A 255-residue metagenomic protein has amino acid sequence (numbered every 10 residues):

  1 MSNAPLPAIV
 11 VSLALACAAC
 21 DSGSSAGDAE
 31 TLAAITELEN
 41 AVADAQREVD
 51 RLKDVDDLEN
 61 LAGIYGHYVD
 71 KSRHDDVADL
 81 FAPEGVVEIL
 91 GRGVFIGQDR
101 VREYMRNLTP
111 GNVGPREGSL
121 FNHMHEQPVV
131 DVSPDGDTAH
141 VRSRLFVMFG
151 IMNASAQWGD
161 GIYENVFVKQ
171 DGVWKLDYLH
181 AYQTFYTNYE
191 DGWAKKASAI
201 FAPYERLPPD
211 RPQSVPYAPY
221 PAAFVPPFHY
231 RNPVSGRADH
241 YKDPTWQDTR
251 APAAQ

Functional and structural regions predicted by a protein language model:
M1-I9: Bacterial N-terminal signal peptides that target proteins for export
A16-A19: C-terminal motif of bacterial Sec signal peptides marking the signal peptidase cleavage site
A26-H67, K71, D79: Short, low-complexity N-terminal intrinsically disordered segments enriched in polar/charged residues
H74-L145: A solvent-exposed, acidic/Ser-Thr-rich amphipathic alpha-helical stretch
H123-H125, Q157-Y163: Short, surface-exposed coil-to-beta transition loops
T138-R142, D160-K195: Short beta-strand edge/turn micro-motifs at domain boundaries
M148-Q157, Y186: Short, cysteine-centered beta-strand-loop-beta hairpins and adjacent loop/turn segments enriched in charged/polar
K196-Q255: A hydrophobic membrane-anchoring alpha-helix module
